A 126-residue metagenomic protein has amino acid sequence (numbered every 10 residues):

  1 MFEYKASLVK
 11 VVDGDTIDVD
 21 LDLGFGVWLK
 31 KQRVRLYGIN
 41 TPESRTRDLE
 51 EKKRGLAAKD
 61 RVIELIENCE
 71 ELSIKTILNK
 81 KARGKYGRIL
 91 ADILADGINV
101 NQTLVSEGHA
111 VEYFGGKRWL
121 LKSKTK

Functional and structural regions predicted by a protein language model:
M1-K126: Small beta-barrel nucleic-acid-binding modules, primarily SNase/OB-fold domains and secondarily Tudor-like barrels
